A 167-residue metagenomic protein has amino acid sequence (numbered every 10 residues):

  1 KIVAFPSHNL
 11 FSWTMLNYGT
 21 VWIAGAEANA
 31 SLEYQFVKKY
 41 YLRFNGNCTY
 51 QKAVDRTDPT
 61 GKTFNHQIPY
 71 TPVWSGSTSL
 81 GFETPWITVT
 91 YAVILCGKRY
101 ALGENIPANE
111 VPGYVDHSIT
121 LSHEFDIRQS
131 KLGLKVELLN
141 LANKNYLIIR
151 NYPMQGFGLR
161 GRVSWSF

Functional and structural regions predicted by a protein language model:
K1-A4, K39, K131: Alpha-helix N-cap/helix-start motif
I2, T90, K144: Residues that scaffold the ATP/ADP-binding catalytic core of kinase and kinase-like folds
V3-P6, G19, P69, V115 (+2 more regions): Generic, ordered loop/turn and secondary-structure boundary motif
A4-T14, P59-Q67, G97, I106-V111 (+1 more regions): Flexible, surface-exposed loop regions and adjacent strand-edge segments of Gram-negative outer-membrane beta-barrel
S12-Y100: Gram-negative outer-membrane beta-barrel transporters
L16-N17, N47, N105, N140-N143: Asparagine-centered polar/low-complexity signal
I23, V73-S77, Y114-S118, M154-R160: Transmembrane beta-barrel architecture of outer membranes
L95-L102, E110-P112, L121-F167: C-terminal beta-signal and adjacent terminal beta-strands/loops of Gram-negative outer-membrane beta-barrel proteins
